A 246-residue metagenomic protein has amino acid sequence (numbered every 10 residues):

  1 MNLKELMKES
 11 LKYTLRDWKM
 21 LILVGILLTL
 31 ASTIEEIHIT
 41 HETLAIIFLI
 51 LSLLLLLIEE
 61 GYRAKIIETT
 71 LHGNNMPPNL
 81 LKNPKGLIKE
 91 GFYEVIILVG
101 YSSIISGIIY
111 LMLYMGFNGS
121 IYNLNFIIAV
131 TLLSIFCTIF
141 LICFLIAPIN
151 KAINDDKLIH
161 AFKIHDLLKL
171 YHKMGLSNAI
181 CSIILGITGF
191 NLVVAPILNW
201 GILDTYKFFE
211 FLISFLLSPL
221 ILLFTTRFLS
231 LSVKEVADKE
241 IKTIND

Functional and structural regions predicted by a protein language model:
M1, A237-D246: Low-complexity, intrinsically disordered extramembrane tails and loops of integral membrane proteins
N2-A31, L81-I104, C143-V194: Interfacial aromatic "cap" segments that immediately flank transmembrane helices in multipass membrane proteins
K19-G73, E94-Y114, S134-T138: Short, small/hydrophobic-residue-rich motifs at membrane-helix boundaries and re-entrant hairpins of integral membrane
E42-H72, Y122-A161, P196-L198, L203-E240: Selective recognition of hydrophobic, aromatic-rich stretches within alpha-helical transmembrane segments of polytopic
H72-N74, K173-M174: Juxtamembrane helix-boundary/capping and inter-helix hinge elements in multi-pass membrane proteins
N74-L80: A cross-kingdom feature marking solvent-exposed beta-strand/loop segments within repeated, beta-rich binding/scaffold
I109, V193-V194, L198: Short, tandemly repeated low-complexity microdomains enriched for cysteine and small residues
